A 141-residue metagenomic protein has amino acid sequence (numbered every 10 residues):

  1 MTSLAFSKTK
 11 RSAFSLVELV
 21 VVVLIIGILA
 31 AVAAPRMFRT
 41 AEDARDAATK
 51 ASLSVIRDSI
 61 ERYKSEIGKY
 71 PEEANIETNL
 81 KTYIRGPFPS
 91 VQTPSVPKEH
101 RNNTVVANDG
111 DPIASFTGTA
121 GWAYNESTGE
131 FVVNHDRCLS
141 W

Functional and structural regions predicted by a protein language model:
M1-F14: N-terminal leader/signal peptides at the extreme start of proteins
V20-R36: Alpha-helical hydrophobic helix detector
V23, K50, R57: Conserved catalytic core of two-component sensor histidine kinases
A34, R39, N75-E77: Phosphate-coordinating loops and pocket residues in cytosolic domains that bind phosphorylated ligands
R36-S54: Aliphatic-rich helix starts adjacent to a transmembrane/signal segment
D58-T128: Extracellular/periplasmic head regions of type IV pilus-like filament subunits
T128-W141: Short, low-complexity, Pro/Ser/Thr/Gly-rich segments in the mature regions of secreted, periplasmic
